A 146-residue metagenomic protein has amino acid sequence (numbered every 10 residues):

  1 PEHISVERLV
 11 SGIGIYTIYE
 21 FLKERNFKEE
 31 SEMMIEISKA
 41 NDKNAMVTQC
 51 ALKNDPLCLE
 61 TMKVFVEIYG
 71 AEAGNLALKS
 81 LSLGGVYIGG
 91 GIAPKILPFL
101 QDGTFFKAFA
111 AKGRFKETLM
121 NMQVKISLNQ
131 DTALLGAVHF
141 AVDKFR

Functional and structural regions predicted by a protein language model:
P1-R146: ATP-binding/phosphotransfer module of carbohydrate and carboxylate kinases, centering on a glycine-rich
